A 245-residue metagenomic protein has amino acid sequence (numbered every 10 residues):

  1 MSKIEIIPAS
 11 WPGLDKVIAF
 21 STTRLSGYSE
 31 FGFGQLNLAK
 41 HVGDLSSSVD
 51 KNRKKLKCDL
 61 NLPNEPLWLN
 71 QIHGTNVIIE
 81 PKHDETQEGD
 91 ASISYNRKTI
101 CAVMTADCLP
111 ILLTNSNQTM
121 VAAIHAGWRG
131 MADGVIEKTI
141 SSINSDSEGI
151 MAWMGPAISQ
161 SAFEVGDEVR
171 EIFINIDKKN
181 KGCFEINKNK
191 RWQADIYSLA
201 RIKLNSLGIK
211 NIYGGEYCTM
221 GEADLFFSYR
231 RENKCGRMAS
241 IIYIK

Functional and structural regions predicted by a protein language model:
M1-K245: Active-site microenvironment for binding and transforming phosphate-containing groups
